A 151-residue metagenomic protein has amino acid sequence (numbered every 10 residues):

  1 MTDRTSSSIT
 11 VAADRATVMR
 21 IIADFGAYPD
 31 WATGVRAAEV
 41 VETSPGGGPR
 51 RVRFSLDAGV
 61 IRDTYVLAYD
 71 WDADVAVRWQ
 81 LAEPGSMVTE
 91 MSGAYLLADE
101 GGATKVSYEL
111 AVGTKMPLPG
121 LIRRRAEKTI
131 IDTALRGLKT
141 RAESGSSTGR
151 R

Functional and structural regions predicted by a protein language model:
M1-G47, R151: Hydrophobic ligand-binding cavity/cleft-lining segments
D3, A13, F54, A82 (+1 more regions): Residue-level detector of alpha-helix boundaries and kinks
D14, D24-A27, G102, E127 (+1 more regions): Amphipathic alpha-helical protein-protein interaction surfaces
P29-D30, A37-S44, S55-A103, A111-G113 (+3 more regions): Hydrophobic-ligand binding "helix-grip"
R50-V52: Short, well-structured hydrophobic secondary-structure segments
A111-T133: A short acidic/glycine-rich loop-to-helix N-cap element
